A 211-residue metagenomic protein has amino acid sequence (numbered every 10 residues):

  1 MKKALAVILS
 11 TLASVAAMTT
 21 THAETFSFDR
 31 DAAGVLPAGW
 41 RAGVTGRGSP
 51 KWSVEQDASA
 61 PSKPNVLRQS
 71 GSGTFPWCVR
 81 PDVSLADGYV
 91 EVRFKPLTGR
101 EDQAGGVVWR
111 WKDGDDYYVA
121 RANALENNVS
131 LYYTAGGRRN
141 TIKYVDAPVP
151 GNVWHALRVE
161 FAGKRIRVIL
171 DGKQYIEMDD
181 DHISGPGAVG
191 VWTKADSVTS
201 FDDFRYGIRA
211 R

Functional and structural regions predicted by a protein language model:
M1-T11: Bacterial N-terminal signal peptides that target proteins for export
A17-A23: Boundary at the C-terminal end of the N-terminal hydrophobic targeting segment
F28, V90-V92, V153-V168: Short tryptophan-centered beta-strand motifs in secreted/extracellular beta-sheet-rich domains of glycan-recognition
A33, Q69-A135: Secretory/extracellular carbohydrate-interaction modules and structurally similar beta-sandwich "look-alikes"
A33-V66, G73-T74: Extracellular glycan-recognition surfaces and repeat-rich motifs
A135-A156: Short, aromatic/His-centered strand-loop micro-motif at the edge of beta-sheets
I169-G190: Short, solvent-exposed beta-strand-to-loop segments that form ligand-recognition rims of beta-rich domains
I183-R211: Ligand-recognition surfaces built from glycine- and aromatic
